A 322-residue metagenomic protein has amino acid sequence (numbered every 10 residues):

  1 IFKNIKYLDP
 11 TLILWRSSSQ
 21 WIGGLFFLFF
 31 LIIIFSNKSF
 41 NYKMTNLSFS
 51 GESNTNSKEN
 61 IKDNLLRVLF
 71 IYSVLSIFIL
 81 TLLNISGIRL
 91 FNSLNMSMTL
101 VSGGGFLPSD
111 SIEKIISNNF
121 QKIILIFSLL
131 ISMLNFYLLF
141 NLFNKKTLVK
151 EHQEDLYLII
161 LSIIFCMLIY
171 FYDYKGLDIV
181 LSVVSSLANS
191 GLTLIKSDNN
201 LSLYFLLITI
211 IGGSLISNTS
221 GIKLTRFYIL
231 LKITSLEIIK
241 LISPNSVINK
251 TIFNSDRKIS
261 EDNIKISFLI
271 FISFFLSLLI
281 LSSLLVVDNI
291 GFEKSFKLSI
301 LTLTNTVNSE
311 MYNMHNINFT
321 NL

Functional and structural regions predicted by a protein language model:
I1-L322: Membrane-proximal intracellular helices of multi-pass ion channels
